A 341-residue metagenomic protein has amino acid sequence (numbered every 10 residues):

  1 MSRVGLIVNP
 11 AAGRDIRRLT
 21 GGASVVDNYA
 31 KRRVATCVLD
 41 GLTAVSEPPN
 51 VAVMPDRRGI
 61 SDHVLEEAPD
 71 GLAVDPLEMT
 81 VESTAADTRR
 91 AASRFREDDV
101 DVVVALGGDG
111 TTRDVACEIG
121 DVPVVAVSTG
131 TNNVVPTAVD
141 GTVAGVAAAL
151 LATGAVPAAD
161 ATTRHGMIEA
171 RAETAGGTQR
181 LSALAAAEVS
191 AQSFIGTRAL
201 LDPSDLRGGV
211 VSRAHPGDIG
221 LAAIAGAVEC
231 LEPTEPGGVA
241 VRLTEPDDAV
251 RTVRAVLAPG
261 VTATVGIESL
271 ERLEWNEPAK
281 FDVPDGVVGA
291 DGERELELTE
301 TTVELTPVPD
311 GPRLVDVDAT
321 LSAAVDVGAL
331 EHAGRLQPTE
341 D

Functional and structural regions predicted by a protein language model:
M1-R3, R14-G22, A30-R33, G196 (+4 more regions): Haloarchaeal acidic low-complexity proteome signature biased toward cell-envelope/secretome components but also
M1-V102: ATP/NTP phosphate-donor binding region
G5-L6, A11, R58, P246-D341: ATP/nucleoside-binding phosphotransfer catalytic cores, i.e., glycine-rich phosphate-binding loops
L6, D75, A85-E97, D101-I168 (+1 more regions): Active-site histidine-anchored catalytic micro-motif
I16-R17, D62-H63, R113-A116, V135-P136 (+1 more regions): Short glycine-/acidic-enriched loop or helix-start segments at secondary-structure transitions that form or flank
I16-R17, V139-A144, A149-T153, S193 (+1 more regions): Glycine-rich phosphate-binding loop plus the immediately following alpha-helix
G21-A23, A68-P69, I119-D121, E188 (+1 more regions): Short, solvent-exposed amphipathic alpha-helical segments in soluble enzyme and RNA/protein-processing domains
D160-E268, W275-E277: ATP/pyrophosphate-binding catalytic subdomain of soluble kinases
